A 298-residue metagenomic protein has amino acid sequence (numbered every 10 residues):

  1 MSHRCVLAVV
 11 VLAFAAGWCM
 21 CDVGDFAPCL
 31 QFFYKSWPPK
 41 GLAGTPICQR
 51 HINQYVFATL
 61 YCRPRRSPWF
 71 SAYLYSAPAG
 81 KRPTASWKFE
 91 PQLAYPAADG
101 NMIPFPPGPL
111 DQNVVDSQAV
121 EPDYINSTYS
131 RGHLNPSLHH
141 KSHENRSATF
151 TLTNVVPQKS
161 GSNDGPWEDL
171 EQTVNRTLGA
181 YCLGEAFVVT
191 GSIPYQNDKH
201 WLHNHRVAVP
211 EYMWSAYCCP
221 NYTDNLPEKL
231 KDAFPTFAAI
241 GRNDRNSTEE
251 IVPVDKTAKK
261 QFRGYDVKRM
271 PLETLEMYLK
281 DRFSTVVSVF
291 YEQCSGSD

Functional and structural regions predicted by a protein language model:
S2-C21: Cleavable N-terminal signal peptides of Sec/SRP-targeted secreted and luminal proteins
C5, R63, S76, L138 (+1 more regions): Residues that form ligand- and interface-recognition hot spots within folded domains
L7, C21-V23, Q31, R50 (+3 more regions): Residue-level detector of bioactive/disordered segments in secreted/extracellular proteins and virion assembly
G17-C19, A27, P46, P157 (+2 more regions): Extracellular secreted precursors and ectodomains with disulfide-bonded cysteine-rich loops/domains
C19-F70: Signal-peptide-cleavage-adjacent N-terminal segments of secreted and extracellular proteins
H51-S130: Short, His- and charge-rich active-site/binding loops that engage polyanionic ligands
P109-D298: Domain-level detector of nuclease and nuclease-like folds in predominantly extracellular/periplasmic contexts
